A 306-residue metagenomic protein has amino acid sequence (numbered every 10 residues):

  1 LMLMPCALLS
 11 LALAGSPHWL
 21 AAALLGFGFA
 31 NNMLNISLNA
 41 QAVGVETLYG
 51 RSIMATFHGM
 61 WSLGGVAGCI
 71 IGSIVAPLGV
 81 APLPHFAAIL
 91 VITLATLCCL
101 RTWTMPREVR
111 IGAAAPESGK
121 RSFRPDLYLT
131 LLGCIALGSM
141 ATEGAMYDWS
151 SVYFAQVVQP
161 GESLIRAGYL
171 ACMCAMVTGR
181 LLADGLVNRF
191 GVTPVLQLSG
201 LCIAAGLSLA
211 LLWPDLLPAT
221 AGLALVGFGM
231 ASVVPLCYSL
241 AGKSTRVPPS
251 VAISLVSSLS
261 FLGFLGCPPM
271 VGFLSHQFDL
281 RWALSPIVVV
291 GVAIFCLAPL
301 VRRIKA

Functional and structural regions predicted by a protein language model:
L1-L9, P194-L209: Structural signature of the two symmetry-related core transmembrane helices
A7, H18-L34, P218-A231: Hydrophobic core of transmembrane alpha-helices in multi-pass small-molecule transporters, especially MFS/SLC-type
L13-H18, Q159, G191, W213-P214 (+1 more regions): Helix-breaking motifs and short loop linkers at transmembrane-helix boundaries and internal kinks in secondary membrane
W19, F57-M105: Helix-loop-helix hairpin linking two adjacent transmembrane segments in secondary transporters
L25-G26, P125-T142, A224-F228: Pair of pore-lining "gating" transmembrane helices in MFS-fold secondary transporters
L25-G59: Cytoplasmic helix-loop-helix junction between adjacent transmembrane helices in 12-TM secondary transporters
A76, G179-V192, S275-H276: Helix-to-loop junctions at the C-terminal end of transmembrane segments in multipass secondary transporters
D148-L164: Short amphipathic helix-loop junctions that connect adjacent transmembrane helices in Major Facilitator Superfamily/SLC
